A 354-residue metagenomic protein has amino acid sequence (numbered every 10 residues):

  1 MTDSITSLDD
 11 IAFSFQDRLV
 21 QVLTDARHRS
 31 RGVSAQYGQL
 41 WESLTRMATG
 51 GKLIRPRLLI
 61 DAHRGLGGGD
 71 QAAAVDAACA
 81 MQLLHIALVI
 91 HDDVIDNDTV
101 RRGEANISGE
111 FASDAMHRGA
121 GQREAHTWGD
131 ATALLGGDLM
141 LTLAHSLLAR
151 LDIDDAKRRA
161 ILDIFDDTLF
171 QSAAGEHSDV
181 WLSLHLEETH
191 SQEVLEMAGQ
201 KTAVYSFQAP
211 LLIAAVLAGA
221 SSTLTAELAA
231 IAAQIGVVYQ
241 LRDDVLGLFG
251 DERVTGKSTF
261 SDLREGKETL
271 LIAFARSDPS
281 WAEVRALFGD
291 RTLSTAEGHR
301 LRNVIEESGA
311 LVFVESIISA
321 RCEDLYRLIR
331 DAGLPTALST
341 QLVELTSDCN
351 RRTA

Functional and structural regions predicted by a protein language model:
M1-I86, I90-H126, E176-H190, R253 (+2 more regions): Conserved N-terminal diphosphate/IPP-binding helix and adjacent helical/loop segment of trans-prenyltransferase domains
G65, I90-G121, H145, S172-S191 (+2 more regions): Acidic, Mg2+-coordinating active-site segments of isoprenoid diphosphate-utilizing enzymes
G69-L84, D130, R158-I164, L224-I235: Alpha-helical scaffolds flanking conserved acidic
Q82, F170, A233-G236, S319 (+2 more regions): Generic structural signal for well-ordered, non-transmembrane alpha-helical segments in soluble/cytosolic regions
W128-L143: Internal, well-ordered alpha/beta segment that forms a basic, Gly-enriched binding/recognition surface
L148-D163, L287: Transmembrane helix-loop-helix
A160-A174: Conserved ATP-utilizing enzyme core subdomain
H299-A354: Short hairpin/turn module used for nucleic-acid contact or packing/dimerization
